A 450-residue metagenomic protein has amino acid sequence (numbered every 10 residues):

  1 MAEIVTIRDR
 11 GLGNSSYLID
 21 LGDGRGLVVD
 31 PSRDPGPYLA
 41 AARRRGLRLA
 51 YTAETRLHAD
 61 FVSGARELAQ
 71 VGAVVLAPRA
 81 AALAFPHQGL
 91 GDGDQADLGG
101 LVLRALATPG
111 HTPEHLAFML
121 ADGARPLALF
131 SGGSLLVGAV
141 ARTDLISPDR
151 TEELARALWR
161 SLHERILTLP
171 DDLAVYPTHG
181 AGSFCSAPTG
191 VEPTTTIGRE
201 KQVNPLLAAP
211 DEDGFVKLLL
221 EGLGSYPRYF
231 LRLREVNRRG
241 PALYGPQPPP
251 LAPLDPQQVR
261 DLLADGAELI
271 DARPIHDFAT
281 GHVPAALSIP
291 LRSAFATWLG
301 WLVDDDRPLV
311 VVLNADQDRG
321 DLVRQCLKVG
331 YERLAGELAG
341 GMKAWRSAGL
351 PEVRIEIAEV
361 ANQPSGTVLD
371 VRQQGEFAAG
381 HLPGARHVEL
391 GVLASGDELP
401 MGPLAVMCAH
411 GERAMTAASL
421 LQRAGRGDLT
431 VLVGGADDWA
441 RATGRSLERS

Functional and structural regions predicted by a protein language model:
M1-R48, F118-G132, G138: Conserved beta-strand hairpin/beta-sheet module of binuclear metal-dependent hydrolase folds, prominently
E3, I7-D9, R25, A65-V75 (+2 more regions): Hydrophobic, small-residue-rich alpha-helical packing segments that form membrane-like cores
I19, D30, R56, L68 (+8 more regions): Divalent metal-coordination and catalytic microenvironments
V28-V29, R48-H58, V74-A80, A107-G110 (+3 more regions): Active-site neighborhood of phospho(di)ester-bond hydrolases with catalytic His/Asp-centered motifs
P31-S32, L57, A80, H111-T112 (+6 more regions): Active-site metal-binding loops of divalent metal-dependent hydrolases
R33-L76: Active-site metal-binding motif and surrounding structural segment of the metallo-beta-lactamase
V102, T112-G224: Metallo-beta-lactamase
R142-D144, E152, R199-A242, Q247-P248 (+2 more regions): Rhodanese-like catalytic fold shared by cysteine-dependent sulfurtransferases and DSP/PTP-type phosphatases
